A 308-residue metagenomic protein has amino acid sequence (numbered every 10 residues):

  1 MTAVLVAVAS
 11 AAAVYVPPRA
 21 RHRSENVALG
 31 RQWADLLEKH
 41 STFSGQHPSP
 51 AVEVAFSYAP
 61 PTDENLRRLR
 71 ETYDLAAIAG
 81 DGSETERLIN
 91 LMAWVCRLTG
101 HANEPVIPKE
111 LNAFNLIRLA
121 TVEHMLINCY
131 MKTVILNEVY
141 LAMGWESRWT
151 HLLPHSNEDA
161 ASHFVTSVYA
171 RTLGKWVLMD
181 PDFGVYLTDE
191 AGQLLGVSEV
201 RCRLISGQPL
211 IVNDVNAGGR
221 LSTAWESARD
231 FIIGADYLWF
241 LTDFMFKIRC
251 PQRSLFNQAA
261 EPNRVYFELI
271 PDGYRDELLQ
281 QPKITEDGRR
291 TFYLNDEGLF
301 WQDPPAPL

Functional and structural regions predicted by a protein language model:
M1-V14: Hydrophobic membrane-insertion alpha-helices, especially the h-region of bacterial N-terminal signal peptides
V8-S10, L91, T166-V168: Short low-polarity hydrophobic stretches
P17-W33: Ser/Thr/Pro/Gly-rich low-complexity linker/stalk segments immediately outside membranes or between
R31-I127: Secondary-structure boundary elements
D74, A93-G100, L141-W145, A170-R171 (+1 more regions): Sec-exported extracytoplasmic/periplasmic mature domains
E84-I89, L141-R148, T172-W176: Loop/turn elements at helix/coil->beta-strand transitions in domains of secreted/extracellular proteins
E104-V165: Active-site neighborhood of thiol-dependent amide/isopeptide-bond enzymes
N157-E158, Y169-L308: His-Asp-centered catalytic microenvironments across diverse enzyme cores, prominently the transglutaminase-like
